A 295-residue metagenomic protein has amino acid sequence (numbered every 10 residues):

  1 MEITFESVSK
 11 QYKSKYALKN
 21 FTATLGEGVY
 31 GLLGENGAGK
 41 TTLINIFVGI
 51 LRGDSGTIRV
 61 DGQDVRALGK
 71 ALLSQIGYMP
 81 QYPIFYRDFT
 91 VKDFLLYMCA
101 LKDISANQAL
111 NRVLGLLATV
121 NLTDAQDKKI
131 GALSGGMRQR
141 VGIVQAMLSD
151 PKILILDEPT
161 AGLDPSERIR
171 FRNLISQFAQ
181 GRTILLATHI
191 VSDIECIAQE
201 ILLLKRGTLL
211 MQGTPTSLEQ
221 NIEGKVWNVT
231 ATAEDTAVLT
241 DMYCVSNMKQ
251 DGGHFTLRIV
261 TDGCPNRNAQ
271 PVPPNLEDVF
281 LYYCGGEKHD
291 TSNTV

Functional and structural regions predicted by a protein language model:
E35-G39: Walker A (P-loop) phosphate-binding loop of ABC-type ATPase nucleotide-binding domains
G56-A67, A71-L72: Conserved ABC transporter NBD signature motif
L96, A100, N107-A125: Conserved ABC ATPase "signature" region
K129-L133: Conserved ABC ATPase signature
L148-K152, G181: A short, proline-enriched helix->beta-strand linker immediately N-terminal to the Walker B motif in ABC-type P-loop
L154-E158: Catalytic Walker B motif of ABC-type/P-loop ATPase nucleotide-binding domains
F171-R258: ABC transporter nucleotide-binding domain
